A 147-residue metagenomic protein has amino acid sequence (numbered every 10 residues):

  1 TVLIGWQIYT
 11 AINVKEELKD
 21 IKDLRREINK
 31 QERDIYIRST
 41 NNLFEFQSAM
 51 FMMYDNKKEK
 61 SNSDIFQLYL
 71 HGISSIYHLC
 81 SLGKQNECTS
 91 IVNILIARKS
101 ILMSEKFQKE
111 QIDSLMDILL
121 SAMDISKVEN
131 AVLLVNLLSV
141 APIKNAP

Functional and structural regions predicted by a protein language model:
T1-Q31: Transmembrane signal-anchor/signal-peptide helices with a preference for the extracytoplasmic
K19-A131: Amphipathic alpha-helical "stem/stalk" segments
I125-P147: Extracytoplasmic/periplasmic C-terminal soluble domains
